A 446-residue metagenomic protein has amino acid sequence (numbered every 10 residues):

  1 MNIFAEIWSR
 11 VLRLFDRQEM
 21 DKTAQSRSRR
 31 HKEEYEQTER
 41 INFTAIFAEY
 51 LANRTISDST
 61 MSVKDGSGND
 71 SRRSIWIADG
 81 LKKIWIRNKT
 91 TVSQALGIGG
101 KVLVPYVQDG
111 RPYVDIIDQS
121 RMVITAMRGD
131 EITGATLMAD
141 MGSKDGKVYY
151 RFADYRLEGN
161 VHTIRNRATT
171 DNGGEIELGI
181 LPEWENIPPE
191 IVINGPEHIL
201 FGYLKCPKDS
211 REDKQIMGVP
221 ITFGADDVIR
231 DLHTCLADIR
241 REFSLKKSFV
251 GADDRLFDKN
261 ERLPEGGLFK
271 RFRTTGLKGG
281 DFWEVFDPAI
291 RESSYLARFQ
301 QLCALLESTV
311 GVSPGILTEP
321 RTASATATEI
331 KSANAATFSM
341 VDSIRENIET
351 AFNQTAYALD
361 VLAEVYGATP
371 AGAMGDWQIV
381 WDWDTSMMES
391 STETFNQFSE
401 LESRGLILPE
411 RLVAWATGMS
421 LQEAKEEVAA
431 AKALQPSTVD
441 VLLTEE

Functional and structural regions predicted by a protein language model:
M1-M122, M127, I132, P320 (+1 more regions): Extended, helix-rich architectural segments
D16-T23, R29-T38, T170-G174, T234-A252 (+5 more regions): Charged, low-complexity, helix/coiled-coil-prone segments
S62, T163, E177, F249-V250 (+1 more regions): Ser/Thr- (and often Asn-) enriched beta-sheet segments in non-cytosolic proteins
R73, G80, I84-N88, A95 (+5 more regions): Short amphipathic alpha-helical segments
T91, F243-G251, I316-R321, E410-T417 (+2 more regions): Short coil/turn segments at secondary-structure boundaries
V102-I216: Extended, regular secondary-structure scaffolds
P182-S332, A336, A368-G375: Extended, charged amphipathic alpha-helical segments
L263, L268-L277, W283-P288, Y295-V310 (+2 more regions): C-terminal anchoring/interaction modules
